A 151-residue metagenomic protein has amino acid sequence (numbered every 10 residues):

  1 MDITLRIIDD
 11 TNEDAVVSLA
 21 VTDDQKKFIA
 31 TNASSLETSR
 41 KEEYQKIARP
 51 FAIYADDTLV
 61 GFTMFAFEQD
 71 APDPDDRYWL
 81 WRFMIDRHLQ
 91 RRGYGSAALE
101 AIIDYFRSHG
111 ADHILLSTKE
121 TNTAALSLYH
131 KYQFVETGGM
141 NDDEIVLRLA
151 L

Functional and structural regions predicted by a protein language model:
I3, I7-H88, Y105, G138-D142: Acetyl-CoA-dependent GNAT
D10, S96, E120-T123: Alpha-helix N-capping/helix-start residues
D57, G61, G93-G95, Q133: Conserved phosphate-binding and hydrolysis motifs of nucleotide-dependent enzymes
L80, I102-F106, I114, A125: Short hydrophobic clusters on alpha-helical segments that form packing/core surfaces in small helical domains
D86-H88, R92, E120-T121: Active-site acidic-Proline motif in GNAT/NAT acetyltransferases
R91-D104, S127-K131: Conserved acetyl-CoA-binding loop-helix of GNAT-fold acetyltransferases
R92, H109-D112: Short coil/turn segments at alpha/beta junctions that flank glycine-rich nucleotide-binding fingerprints
D112-L115, K119-L126, H130-L151: C-terminal "cap" of GNAT-fold acetyltransferases
